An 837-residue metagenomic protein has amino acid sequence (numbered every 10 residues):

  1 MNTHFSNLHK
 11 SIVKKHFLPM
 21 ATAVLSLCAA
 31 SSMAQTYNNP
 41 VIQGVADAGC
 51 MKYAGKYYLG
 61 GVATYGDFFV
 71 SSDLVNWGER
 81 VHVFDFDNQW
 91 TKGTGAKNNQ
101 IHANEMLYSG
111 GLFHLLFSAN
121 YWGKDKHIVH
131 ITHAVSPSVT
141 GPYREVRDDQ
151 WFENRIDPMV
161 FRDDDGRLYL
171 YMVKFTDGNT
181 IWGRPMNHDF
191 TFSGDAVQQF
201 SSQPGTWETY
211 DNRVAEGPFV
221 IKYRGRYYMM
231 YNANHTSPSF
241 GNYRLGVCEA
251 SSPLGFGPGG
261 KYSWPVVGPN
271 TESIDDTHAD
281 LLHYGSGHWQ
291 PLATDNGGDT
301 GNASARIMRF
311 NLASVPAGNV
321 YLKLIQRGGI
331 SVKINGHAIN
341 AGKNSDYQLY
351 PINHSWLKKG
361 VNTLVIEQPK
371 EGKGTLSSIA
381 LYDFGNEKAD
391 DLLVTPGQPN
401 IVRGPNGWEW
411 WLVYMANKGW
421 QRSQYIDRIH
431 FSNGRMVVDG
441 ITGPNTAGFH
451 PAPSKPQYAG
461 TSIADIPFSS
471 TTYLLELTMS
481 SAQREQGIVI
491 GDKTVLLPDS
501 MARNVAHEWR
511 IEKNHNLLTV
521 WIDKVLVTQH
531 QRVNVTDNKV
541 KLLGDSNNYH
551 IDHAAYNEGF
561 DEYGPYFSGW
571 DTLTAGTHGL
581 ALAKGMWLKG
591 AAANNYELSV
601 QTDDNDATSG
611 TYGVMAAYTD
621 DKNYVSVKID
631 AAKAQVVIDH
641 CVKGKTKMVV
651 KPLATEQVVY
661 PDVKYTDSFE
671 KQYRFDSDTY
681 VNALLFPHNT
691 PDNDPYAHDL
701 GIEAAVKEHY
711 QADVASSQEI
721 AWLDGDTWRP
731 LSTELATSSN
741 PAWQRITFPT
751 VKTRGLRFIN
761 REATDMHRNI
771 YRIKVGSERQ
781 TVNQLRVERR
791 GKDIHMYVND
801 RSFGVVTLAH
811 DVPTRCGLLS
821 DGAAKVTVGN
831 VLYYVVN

Functional and structural regions predicted by a protein language model:
A34-K52, V75-L107, G123, T140-R162 (+6 more regions): Surface loop/turn signatures of beta-propeller and other carbohydrate-active proteins
A46-Y65, H102-G123, E145-D148, D157-R184 (+4 more regions): Hydrophobic core segments of beta-strands in well-ordered, beta-rich domains
I274-S286, P291, N386-E387, G434-P661 (+5 more regions): Extracellular glycan-recognition regions
T294-A313, A464, N595-E597, T655 (+3 more regions): Short beta-strands within extracellular/lumenal beta-sheet-rich domains
A303, A317, I325-F384, A502-N504 (+3 more regions): Beta-strand-rich ligand-recognition modules
V365-K373, N417, L543-N547, F758-M766 (+1 more regions): Short beta-strand-plus-loop segments that form exposed binding edges in beta-rich domains
E371-L381, Y549-A554, T764-S777, V826-V831: Edge beta-strands of jelly-roll/beta-sandwich modules across compartments, strongly enriched in secreted/luminal
F560-D561, D606, L653-S732, T737-R779: Aromatic, loop-rich ligand-recognition surfaces of beta-strand-rich domains
